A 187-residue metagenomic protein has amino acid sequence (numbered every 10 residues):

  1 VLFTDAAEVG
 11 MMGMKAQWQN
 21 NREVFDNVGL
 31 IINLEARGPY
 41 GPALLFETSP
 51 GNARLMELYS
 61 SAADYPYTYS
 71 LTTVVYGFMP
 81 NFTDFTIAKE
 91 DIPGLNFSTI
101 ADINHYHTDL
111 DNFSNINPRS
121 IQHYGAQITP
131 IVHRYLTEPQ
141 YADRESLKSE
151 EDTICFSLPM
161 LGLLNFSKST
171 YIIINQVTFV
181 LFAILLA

Functional and structural regions predicted by a protein language model:
V1-F166: Soluble extramembrane regions of membrane proteins in the secretory/endomembrane system
S157-A187: Core alpha-helical transmembrane segments of integral membrane proteins
